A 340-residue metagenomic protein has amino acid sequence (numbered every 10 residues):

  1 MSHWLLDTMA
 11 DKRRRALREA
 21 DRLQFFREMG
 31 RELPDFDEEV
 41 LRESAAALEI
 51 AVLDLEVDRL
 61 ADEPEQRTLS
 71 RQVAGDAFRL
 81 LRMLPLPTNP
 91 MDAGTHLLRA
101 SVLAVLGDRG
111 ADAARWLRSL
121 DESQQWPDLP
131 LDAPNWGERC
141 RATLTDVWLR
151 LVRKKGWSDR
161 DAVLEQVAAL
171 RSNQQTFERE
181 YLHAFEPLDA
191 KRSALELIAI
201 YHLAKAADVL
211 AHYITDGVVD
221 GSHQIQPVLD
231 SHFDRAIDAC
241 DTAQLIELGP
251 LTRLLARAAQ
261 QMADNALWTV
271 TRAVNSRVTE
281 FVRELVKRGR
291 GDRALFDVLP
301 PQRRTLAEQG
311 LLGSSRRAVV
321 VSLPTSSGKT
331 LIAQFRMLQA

Functional and structural regions predicted by a protein language model:
M1-A340: N-terminal helicase ATP-binding lobe
